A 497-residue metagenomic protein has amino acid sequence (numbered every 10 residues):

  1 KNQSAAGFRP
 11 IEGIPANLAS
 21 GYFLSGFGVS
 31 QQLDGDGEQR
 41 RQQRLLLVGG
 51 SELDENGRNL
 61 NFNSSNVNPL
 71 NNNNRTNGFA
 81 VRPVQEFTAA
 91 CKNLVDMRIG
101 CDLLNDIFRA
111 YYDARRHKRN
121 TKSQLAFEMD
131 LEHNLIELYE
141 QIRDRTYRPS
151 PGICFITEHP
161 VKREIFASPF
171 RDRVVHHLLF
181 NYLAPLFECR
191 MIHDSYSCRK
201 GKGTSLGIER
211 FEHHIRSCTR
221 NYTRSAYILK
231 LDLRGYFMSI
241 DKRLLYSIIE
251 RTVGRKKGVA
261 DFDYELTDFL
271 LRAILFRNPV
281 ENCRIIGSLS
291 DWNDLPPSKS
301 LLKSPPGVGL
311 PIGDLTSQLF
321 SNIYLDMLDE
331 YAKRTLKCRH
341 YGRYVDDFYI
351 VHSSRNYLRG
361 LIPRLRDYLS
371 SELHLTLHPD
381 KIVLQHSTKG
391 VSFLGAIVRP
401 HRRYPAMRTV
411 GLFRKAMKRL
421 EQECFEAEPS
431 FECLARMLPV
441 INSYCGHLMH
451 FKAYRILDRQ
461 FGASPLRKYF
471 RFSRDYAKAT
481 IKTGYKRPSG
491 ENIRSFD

Functional and structural regions predicted by a protein language model:
N2-A90: C-terminal, surface-exposed recognition/capping segments
A89-I136, Y485, E491-D497: Non-catalytic, polymerase-adjacent accessory regions of viral genome-replication enzymes
H117-L125, S150-V174, R190-K202, N278 (+1 more regions): Short, conserved non-catalytic motifs in the polymerase core
E128-P151: Amphipathic alpha-helical blocks
S168, H177, D294-G307, R359 (+1 more regions): Right-hand nucleic-acid polymerase module
F180, A184-D241: Active-site-proximal segment of RNA-dependent polymerases
T219-V345, I350-R364: Conserved polymerase palm-domain catalytic core
